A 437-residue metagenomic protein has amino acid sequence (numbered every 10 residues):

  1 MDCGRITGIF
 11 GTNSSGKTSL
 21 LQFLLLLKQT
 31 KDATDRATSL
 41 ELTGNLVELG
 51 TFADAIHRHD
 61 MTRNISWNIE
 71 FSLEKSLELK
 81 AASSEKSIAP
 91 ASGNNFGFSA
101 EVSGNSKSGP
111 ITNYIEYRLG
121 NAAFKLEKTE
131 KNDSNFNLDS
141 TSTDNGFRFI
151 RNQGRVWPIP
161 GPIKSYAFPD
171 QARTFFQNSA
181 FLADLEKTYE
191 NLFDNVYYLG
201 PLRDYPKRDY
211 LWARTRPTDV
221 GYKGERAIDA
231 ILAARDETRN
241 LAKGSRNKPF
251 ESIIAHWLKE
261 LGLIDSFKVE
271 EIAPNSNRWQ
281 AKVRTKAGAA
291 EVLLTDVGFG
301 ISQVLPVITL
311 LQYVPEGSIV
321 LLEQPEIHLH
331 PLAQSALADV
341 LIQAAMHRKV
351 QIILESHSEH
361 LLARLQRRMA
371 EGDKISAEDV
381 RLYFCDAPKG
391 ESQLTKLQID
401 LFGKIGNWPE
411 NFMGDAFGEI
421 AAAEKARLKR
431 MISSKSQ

Functional and structural regions predicted by a protein language model:
M1-F52: Pre-Walker A-like glycine/lysine-rich segment at the N-terminus of P-loop NTPase domains
M1-G4, T285-K286, L311-E316, Q343-H347: Phosphate-binding P-loop
L26-T38, P315-E316, A345-M346, G372-D373: Post-Walker A helix-loop "phosphate-sensing" segment adjacent to the P-loop in P-loop NTPases
K31-V304, L310, P315, D400-Q437: Phosphate-coordinating catalytic segments in nucleotide- and nucleic-acid-processing enzymes
L322-P325: Walker B catalytic motif
A336-Q437: C-terminal lobe/lid and adjacent interdomain/linker elements of RecA-like ASCE P-loop ATPase modules
